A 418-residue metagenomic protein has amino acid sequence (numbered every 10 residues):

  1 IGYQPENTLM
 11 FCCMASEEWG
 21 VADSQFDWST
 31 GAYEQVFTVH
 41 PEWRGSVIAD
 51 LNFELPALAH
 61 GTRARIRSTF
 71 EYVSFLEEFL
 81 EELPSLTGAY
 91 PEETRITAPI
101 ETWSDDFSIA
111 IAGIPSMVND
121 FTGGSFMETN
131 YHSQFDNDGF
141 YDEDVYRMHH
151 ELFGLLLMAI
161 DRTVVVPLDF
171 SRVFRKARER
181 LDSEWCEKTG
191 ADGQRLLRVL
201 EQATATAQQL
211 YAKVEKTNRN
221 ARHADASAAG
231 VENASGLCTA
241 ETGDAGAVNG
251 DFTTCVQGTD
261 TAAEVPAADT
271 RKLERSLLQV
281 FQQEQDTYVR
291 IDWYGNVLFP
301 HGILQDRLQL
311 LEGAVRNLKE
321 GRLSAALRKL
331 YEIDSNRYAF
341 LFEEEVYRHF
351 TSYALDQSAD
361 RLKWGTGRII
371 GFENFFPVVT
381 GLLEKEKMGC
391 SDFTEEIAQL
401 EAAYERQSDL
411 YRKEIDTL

Functional and structural regions predicted by a protein language model:
I1-L418: Secretory-pathway/membrane protein signature
